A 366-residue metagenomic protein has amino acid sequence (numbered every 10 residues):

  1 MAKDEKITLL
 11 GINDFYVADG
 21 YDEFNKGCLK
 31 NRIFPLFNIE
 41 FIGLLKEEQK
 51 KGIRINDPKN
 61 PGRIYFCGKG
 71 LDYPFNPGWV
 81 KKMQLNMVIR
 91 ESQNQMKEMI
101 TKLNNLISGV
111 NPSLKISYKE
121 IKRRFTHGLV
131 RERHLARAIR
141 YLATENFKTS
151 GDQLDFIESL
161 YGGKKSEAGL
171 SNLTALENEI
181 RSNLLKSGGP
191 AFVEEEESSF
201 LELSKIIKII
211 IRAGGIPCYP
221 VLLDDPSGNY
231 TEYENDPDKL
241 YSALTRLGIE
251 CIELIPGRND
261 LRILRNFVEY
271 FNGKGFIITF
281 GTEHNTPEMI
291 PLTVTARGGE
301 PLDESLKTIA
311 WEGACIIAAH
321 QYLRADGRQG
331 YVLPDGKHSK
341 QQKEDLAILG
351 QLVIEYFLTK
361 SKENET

Functional and structural regions predicted by a protein language model:
M1, K6, G27-K30, Q84-G275 (+1 more regions): Domain-core and long-helix interface of multi-subunit machines
M1-V130, L247, E253-F276, G281-A314: A metal-dependent hydrolase metal-coordination microenvironment
P35, D155, L160, L223 (+7 more regions): Broad hydrophobic/π-residue packing in well-ordered secondary structure
Q49, Q84, Q93-Q95, Q153 (+4 more regions): Residue-identity detector for glutamine
M99-I107, T174-R181, I277-L292, G313-A325 (+1 more regions): Short flexible/disordered coil segments
G298-T366: Extended, intrinsically disordered, low-complexity segments
